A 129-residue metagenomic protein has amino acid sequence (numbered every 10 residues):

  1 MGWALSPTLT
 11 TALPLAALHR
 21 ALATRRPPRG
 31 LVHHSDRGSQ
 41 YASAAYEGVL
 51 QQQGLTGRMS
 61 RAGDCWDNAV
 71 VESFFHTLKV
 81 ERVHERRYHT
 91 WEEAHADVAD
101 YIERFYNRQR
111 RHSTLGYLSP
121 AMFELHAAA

Functional and structural regions predicted by a protein language model:
M1-A129: Charged DNA-binding/catalytic regions of mobile-element recombinases
